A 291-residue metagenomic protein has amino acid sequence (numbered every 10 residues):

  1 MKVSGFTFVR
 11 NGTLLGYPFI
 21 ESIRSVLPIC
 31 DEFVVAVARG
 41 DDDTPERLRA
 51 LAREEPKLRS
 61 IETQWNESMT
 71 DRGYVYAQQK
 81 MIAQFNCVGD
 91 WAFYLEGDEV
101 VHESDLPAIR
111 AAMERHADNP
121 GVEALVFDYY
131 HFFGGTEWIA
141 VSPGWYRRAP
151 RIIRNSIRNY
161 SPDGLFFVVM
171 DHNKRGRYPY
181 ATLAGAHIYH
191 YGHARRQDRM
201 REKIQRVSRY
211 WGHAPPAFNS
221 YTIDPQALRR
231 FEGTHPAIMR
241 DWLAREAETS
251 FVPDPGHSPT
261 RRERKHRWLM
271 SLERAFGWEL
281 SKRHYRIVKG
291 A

Functional and structural regions predicted by a protein language model:
K2-T7, V26, E32-A36, I188: Hydrophobic targeting segments
V3-F6, R10, G16-P18, V37-Y94: Active-site-proximal specificity loops/subdomain of glycosyltransferases
G12-E32: Short, well-formed alpha-helical segments that are part of the catalytic scaffolds of diverse glycosyltransferases
E21-S22, R47, A108: A short acidic, amphipathic alpha-helical/loop segment
F33-V34, A92, L125: Hydrophobic residues within beta-strands of alpha/beta enzymes
G73-Y76, M81, H102-A291: Catalytic-site signature of metal-activated, phosphate-bearing donor transferases, centered on the GT-A/GT-A-like
E96-V100: The conserved acidic donor/metal-binding loop of glycosyltransferases
